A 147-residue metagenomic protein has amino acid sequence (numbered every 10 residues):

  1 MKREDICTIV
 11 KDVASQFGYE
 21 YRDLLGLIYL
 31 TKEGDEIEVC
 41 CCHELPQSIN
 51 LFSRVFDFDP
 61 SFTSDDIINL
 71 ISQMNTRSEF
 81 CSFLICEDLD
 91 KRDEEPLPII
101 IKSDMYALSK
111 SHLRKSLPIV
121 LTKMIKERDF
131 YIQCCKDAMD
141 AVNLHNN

Functional and structural regions predicted by a protein language model:
M1-C42: Charge-rich, low-complexity N-terminal segments
L25-K32, L51, P98-K102: Generic recognition of long tandem-repeat/solenoid scaffolds
G34-D66: Long, continuous compositionally biased terminal/linker segments
S53-K102: Short, internal acidic amphipathic alpha-helical interface segments that mediate docking to partner proteins
A107-T122: A short acidic/glycine-rich loop-to-helix N-cap element
F130-I132: Long, charge-dense
C134-N147: Short, highly charged C-terminal tails/helix-capping segments
